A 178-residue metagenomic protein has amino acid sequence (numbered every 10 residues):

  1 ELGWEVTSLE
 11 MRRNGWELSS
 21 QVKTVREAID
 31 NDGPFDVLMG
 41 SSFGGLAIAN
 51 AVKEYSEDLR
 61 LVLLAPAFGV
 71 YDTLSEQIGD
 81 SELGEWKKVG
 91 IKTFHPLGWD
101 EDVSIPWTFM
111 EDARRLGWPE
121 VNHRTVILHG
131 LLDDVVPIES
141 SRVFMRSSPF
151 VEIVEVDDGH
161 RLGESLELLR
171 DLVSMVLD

Functional and structural regions predicted by a protein language model:
E1-D32, H160: Active-site catalytic motif of lipid deacylating hydrolases and related acyltransferases
E10, S42, L131: Nucleotide-sugar donor-binding loop of glycosyltransferases
Q21, V25-I29, I48, L169-V176: Generic hydrophobic alpha-helical segments
D32, Y55, S148: Acidic-histidine catalytic/liganding microenvironments
V37, D58-D178: The alpha/beta-hydrolase serine catalytic core
M39-I48: Gly/Ala-rich beta-loop-alpha elbow adjacent to hydrolase catalytic centers
N50-E54, V143: Active-site signature of alpha/beta-hydrolase-fold catalytic machinery across serine- and Asp/Cys-nucleophile hydrolases
